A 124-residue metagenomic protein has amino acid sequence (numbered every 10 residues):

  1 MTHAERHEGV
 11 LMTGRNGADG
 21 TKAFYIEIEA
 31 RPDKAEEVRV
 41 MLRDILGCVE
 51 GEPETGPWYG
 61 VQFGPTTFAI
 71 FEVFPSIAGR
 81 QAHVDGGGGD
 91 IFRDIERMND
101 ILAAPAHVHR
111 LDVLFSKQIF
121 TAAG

Functional and structural regions predicted by a protein language model:
T2, G17, D44-P57, V73-H109: An amphipathic, aromatic/His-enriched active-site/gating alpha helix that lines ligand/cofactor pockets
E5-H7, G14-G17, R110-G124: Acidic/histidine-enriched, glycine/proline-rich intrinsically disordered or flexible terminal extensions
H7-M12, P53-G56: Short amphipathic beta-strand starts and helix->beta connectors
T21-E29: Active-site-flanking beta-strand signature of metal-NTP-handling nucleotidyl enzymes and homologous cyclase-like
E29-V40: Short, surface-exposed ligand-recognition loops at beta-strand->loop->(often short) alpha-helix junctions that present
A30-P32, S76, D112-F115: Non-catalytic surface loops within mature trypsin-like serine protease
G60-P65: A short beta-turn/loop motif at secondary-structure boundaries
